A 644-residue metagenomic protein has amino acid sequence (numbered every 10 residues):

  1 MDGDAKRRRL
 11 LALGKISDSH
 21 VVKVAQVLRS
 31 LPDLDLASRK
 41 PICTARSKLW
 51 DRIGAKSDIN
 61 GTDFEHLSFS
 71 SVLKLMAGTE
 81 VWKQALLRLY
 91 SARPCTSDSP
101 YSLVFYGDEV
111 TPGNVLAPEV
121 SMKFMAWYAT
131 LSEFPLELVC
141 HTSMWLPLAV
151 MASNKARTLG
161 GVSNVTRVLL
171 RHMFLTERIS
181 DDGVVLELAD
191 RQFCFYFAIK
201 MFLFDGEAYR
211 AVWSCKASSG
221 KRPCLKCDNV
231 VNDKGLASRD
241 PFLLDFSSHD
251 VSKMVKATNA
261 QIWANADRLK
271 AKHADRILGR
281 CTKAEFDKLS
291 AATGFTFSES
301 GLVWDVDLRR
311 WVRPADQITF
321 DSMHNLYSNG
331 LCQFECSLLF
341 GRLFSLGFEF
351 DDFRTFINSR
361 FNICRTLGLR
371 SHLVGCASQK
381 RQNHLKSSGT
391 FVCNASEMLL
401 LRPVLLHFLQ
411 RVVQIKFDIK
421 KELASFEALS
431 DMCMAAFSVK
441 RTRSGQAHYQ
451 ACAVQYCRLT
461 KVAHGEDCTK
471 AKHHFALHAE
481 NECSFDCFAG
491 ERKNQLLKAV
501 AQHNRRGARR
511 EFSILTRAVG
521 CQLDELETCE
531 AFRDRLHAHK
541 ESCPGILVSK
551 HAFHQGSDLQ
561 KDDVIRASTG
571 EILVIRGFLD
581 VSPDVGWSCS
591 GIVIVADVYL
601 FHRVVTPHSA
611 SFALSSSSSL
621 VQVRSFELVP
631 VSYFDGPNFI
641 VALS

Functional and structural regions predicted by a protein language model:
D4-K6, M76-E80, C364, L369-S644: Terminal interaction-prone segments of large eukaryotic proteins
G14-F105, F174-V412, K416: Charged (Asp/Glu and Lys/Arg) segments that form or flank catalytic channels of large polymer- and nucleotide-handling
R93-F105, P112-N114, E119-L131: Secondary-structure-rich domain cores
S99-L103, K123-W127, G220, D563 (+2 more regions): Core residues of folded domains in eukaryotic genome-function proteins
V104-G107, A489: Short hydrophobic beta-strand that contains or immediately precedes a catalytic carboxylate
D108-P112, S132-F134, R191, F204 (+3 more regions): An acidic- and aromatic-residue-enriched active-site/binding cleft used to recognize and process polar
G113-L116, N232-L236, L496-K498, R505-R506: Short helix/loop capping segments that flank catalytic or ligand/cofactor-binding pockets
V120-G183, D233-K283, P583-S644: E2/UBC-UEV (E2-variant) core
